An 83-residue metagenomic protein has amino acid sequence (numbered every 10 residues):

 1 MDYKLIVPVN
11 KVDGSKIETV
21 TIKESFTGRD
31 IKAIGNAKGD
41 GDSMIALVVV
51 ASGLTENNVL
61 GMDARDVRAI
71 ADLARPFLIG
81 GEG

Functional and structural regions predicted by a protein language model:
M1-G83: Short, surface-exposed, charged amphipathic helix/loop patches that serve as local interaction elements
